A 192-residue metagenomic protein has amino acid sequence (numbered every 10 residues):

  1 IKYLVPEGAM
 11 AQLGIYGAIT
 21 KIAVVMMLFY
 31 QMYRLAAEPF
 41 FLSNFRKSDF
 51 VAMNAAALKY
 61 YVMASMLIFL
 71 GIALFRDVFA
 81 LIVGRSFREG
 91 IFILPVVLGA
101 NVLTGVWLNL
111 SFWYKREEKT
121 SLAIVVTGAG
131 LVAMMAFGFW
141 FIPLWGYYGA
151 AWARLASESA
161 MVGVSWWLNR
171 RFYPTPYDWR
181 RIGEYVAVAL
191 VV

Functional and structural regions predicted by a protein language model:
I1-P39, A100, T104-L108: Transmembrane helical elements of multi-pass membrane transporters/channels
P6-Q12, S121, G128-G163: Membrane-interface helix-loop junctions in multi-pass transport and translocation proteins
G8-L13, I72-L103, L108, Y148: Interfacial segments at transmembrane-helix termini and the short loops linking adjacent helices
G17, F45, D49-F75, I91-L94: Interfacial transmembrane-helix starts/ends
I19-K59, S111-R116: Helix-loop junctions and terminal segments of transmembrane helices in multi-pass membrane transport/translocation
V24-L28, F69, G105-L108, L131-G138 (+2 more regions): Hydrophobic transmembrane alpha-helices of multi-pass small-molecule transporters
L42-R46, L98-A129, N169-R171: Membrane-interface junctions at transmembrane-helix termini in multi-pass inner-membrane proteins
P95, A129-A133, W179-V192: Transmembrane alpha-helical segments of multi-pass transport proteins
